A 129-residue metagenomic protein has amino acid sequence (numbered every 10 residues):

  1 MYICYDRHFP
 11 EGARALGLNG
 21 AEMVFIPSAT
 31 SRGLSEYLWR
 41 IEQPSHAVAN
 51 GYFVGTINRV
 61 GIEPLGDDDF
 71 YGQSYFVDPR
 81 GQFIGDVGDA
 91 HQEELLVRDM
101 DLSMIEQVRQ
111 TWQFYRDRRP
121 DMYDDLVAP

Functional and structural regions predicted by a protein language model:
M1, S35, D67, Q110-T111 (+1 more regions): A general marker of short, structured functional hotspots
I3-C4, D99: Conserved residues at beta->alpha junctions
C4-E94: CN hydrolase (nitrilase-like) catalytic-core segments centered on the catalytic cysteine and neighboring Lys/Glu
R14-L18, M104-P129: Cysteine/selenocysteine-centered motifs that mediate thiol-based redox chemistry or coordinate metal-sulfur cofactors
Q92-Q110: A short, polar/charged loop-to-alpha-helix boundary motif
